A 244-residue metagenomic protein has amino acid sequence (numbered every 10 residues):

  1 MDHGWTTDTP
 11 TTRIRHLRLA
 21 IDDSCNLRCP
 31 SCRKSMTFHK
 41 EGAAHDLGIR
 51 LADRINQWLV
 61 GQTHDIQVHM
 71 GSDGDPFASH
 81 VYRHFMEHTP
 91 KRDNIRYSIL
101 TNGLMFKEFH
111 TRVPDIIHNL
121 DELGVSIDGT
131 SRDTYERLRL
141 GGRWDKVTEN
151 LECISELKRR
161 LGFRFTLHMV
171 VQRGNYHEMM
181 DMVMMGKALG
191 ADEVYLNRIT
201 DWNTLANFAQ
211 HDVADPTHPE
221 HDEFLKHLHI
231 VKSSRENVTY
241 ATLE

Functional and structural regions predicted by a protein language model:
M1-R18, G61-Q62: N-terminal [4Fe-4S]-dependent radical SAM core
T11-R50: Canonical Radical SAM [4Fe-4S] cluster-binding loop centered on the CxxxCxxC motif and its immediate flanking residues
A20, K40-R50, P114-E244: Radical SAM enzyme [4Fe-4S]-AdoMet core and its adjacent flexible, acidic and glycine-rich loops/tails across
G61-T63, T89-R92, P114-N119: Short, conserved loop/helix-junction motifs that constitute active-site signature segments in enzyme catalytic cores
I66-D75: Active-site groove signature of glycoside hydrolases
H80-E87, E108-D115, M179: Distinct, well-ordered alpha-helical segments
N102-M105: Short beta-strand->alpha-helix junction loop in the catalytic core of nucleotide-activated group-transfer enzymes
